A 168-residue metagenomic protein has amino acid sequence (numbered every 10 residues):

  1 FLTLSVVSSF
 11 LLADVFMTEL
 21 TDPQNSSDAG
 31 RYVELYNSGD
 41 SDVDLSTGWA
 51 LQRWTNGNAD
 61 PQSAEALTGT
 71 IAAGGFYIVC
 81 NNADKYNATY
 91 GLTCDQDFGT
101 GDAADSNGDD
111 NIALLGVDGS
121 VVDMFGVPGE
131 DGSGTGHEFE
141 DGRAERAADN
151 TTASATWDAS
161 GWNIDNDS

Functional and structural regions predicted by a protein language model:
L12-R143, A147-D149: Activation on beta-sandwich/Ig-like modules and their edge loops
G136-H137, E145-S168: Extracellular low-complexity, O-glycosylation-prone Ser/Thr/Pro/Gly-rich "stalks" and linkers flanking catalytic
